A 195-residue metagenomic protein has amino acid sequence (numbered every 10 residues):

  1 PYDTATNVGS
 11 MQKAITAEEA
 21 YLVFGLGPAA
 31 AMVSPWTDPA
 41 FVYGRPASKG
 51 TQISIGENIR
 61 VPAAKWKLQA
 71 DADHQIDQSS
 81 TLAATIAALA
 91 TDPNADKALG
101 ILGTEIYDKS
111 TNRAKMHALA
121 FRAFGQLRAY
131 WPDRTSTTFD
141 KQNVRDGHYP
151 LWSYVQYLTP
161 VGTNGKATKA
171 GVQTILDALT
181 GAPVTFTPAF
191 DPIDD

Functional and structural regions predicted by a protein language model:
P1-D195: Flexible loop/hinge segments at secondary-structure junctions
